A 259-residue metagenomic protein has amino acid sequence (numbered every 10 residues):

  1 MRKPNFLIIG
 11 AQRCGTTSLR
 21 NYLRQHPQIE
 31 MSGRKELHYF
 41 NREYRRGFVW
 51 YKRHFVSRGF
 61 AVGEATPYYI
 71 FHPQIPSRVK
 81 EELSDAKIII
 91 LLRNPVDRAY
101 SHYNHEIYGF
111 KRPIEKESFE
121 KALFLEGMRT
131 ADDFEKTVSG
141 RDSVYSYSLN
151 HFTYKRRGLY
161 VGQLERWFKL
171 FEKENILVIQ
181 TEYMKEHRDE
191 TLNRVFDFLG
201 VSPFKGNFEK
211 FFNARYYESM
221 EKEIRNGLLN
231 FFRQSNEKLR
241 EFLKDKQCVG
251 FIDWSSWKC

Functional and structural regions predicted by a protein language model:
M1-P73, R78-E135, G140-Y145, L149 (+2 more regions): PAPS-dependent sulfotransferase catalytic core
Q25, K35-E36, R156, F204 (+1 more regions): Glycine-rich, flexible loop/turn motifs
E43-G47, Y68-I75, F152-Y160, H187 (+4 more regions): Soluble or luminal CAZymes and related metallo-dependent hydrolases
E64-T66, R156, T181: Short His-Asn-centered micro-motif
G140-R156, F212-N226: Surface-exposed cleft-lining segments at the edges of enzyme active sites
Y145, Y160, Q247-G250: Intrinsically disordered, low-complexity regions enriched in Ser/Pro/Gly/Gln/His and often acidic
E165-K238, F242-K244, C248-C259: The conserved 3'-phosphoadenosine-5'-phosphosulfate
